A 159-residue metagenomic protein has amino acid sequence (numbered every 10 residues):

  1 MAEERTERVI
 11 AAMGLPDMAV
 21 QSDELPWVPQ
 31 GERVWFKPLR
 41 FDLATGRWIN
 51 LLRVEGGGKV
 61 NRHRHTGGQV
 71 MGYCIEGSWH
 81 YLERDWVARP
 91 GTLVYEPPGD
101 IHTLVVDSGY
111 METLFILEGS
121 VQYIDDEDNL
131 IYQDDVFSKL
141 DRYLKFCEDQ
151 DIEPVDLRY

Functional and structural regions predicted by a protein language model:
M1-G46, I131-D134, L140-Y159: A short, N-terminal "cap"/entry segment at the start of jelly-roll beta-barrel domains of the cupin/DSBH fold
G31-H65, D85-V87, P97-I101: Conserved short histidine dyad/triad with adjacent acidic residue
R47, V70, Y110: Conserved catalytic motifs of the protein kinase core domain
L52-V54, C74-G77, L93, L104 (+1 more regions): Short, well-ordered beta-strand segments in beta-rich or mixed alpha/beta enzyme and ligand-binding folds
G56, H65-E83: Glycine- and acidic-residue-biased ligand/ion/polar-headgroup-sensing regions
K59-V60, G77-Y81, L93, V121: Short beta-strand segments in beta-sandwich/barrel cores
D85, R89, P98-E127: Ligand-binding loop in jelly-roll beta-barrel domains
I124, V136-F137: Beta/coil-rich, acidic/histidine-enriched accessory regions frequently appended to metallopeptidases
